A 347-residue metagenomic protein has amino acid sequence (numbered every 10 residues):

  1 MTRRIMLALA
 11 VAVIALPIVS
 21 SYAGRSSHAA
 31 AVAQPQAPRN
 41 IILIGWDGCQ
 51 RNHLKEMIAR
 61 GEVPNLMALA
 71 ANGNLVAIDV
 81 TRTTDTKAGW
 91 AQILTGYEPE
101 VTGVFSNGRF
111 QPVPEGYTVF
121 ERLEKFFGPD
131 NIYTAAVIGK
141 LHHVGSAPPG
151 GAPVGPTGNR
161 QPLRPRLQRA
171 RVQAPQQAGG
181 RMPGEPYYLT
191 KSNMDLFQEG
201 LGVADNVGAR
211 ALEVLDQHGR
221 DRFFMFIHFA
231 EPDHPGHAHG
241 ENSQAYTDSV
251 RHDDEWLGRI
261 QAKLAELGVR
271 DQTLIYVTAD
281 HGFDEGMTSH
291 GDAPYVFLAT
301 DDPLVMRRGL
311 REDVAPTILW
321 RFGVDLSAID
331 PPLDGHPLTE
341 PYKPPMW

Functional and structural regions predicted by a protein language model:
M1-L9: Bacterial N-terminal signal peptides that target proteins for export
A8-I18: Bacterial N-terminal signal peptides
S20-W347: Feature captures the catalytic ectodomains and active-site-proximal regions of enzymes that hydrolyze or transfer
